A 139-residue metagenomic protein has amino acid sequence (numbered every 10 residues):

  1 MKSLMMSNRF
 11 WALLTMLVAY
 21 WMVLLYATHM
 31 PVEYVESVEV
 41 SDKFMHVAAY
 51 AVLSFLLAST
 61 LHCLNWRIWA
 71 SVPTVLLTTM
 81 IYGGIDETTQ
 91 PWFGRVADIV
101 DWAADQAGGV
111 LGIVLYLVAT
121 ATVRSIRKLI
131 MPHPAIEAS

Functional and structural regions predicted by a protein language model:
M1-S59, V75: "…centered on the first transmembrane helix and the immediately adjacent amphipathic helix/loop
M6-F10, L64-W69: Helix-boundary and loop/linker segments of multi-pass membrane transporters
M30-P31, H62, G94, T120: Short helix-capping/hinge motifs at transmembrane helix termini and TM-loop junctions
V32-K43, G83-L111: Interfacial helix-loop-helix junctions of multi-pass membrane proteins
A48-L64, G109-R124: Membrane-interfacial alpha-helical segments at the cytosolic side of multi-pass membrane proteins
R67-G84: Membrane-embedded alpha-helical segments that form the functional core of polytopic membrane enzymes, especially those
I126-S139: Short, highly charged, low-complexity non-transmembrane loops/tails of multi-pass membrane proteins
